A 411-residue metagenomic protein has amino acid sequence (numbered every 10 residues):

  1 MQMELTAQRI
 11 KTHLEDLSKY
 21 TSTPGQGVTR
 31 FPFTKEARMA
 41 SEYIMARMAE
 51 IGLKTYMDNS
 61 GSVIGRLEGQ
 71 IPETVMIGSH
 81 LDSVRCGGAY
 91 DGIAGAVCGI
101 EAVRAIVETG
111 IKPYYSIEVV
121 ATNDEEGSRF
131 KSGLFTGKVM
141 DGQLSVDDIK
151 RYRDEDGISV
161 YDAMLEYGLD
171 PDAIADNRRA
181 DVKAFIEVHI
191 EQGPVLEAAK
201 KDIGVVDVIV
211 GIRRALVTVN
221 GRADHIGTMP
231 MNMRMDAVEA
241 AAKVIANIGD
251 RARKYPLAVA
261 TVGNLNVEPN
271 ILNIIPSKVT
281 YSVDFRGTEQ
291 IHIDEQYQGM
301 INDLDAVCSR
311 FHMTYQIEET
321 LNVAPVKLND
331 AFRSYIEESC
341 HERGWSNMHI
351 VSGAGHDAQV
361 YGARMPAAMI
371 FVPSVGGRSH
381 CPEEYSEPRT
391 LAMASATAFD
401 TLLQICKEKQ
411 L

Functional and structural regions predicted by a protein language model:
Q2-T34, N123, H380: N-terminal capping segment at the start of a domain
I10-T23, V75-S79, S346-T397: Zn-dependent metallopeptidase/amidohydrolase metal-coordination segment
S22-E68: A non-catalytic alpha/beta surface segment that caps or lines the substrate-entry region of metallo-dependent hydrolase
P32, T261-N270, S282-D284, T288-E289 (+2 more regions): A short beta-alpha structural unit
R47, I51, V63-A94: Catalytic-core environment of secreted peptidases
R85-D156: A generic, well-ordered mixed alpha/beta core segment in the N-terminal half of proteins
D124-E125, K131-I291: Midchain, well-structured core segments that form catalytic/ion-binding scaffolds
H225, M229-K254, G299, V372-L411: His/Asp/Glu-rich mid-to-C-terminal helical/loop segments that flank catalytic regions of hydrolases
